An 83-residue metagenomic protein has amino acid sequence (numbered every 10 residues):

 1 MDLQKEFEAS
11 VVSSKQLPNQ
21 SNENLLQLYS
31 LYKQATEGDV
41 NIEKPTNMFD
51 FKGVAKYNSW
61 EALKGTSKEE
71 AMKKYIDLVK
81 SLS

Functional and structural regions predicted by a protein language model:
D2-S83: A charge-rich, low-complexity, intrinsically flexible signal that marks solvent-exposed coils, linkers, repeats
